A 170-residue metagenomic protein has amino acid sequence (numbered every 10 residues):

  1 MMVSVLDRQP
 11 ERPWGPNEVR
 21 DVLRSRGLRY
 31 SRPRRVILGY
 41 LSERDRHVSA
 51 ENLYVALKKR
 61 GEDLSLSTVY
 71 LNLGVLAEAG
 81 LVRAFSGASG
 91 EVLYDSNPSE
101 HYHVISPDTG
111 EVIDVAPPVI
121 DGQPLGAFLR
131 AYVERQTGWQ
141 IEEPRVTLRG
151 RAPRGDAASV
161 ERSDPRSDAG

Functional and structural regions predicted by a protein language model:
P13-G27: Short, Lys/Arg-enriched N-terminal segment that forms or immediately precedes the first helix of a structured domain
V22, G39-R44, A56: Short amphipathic alpha-helical elements of helix-turn-helix/winged-helix folds
L28, S42-D45, K59-R60: Short helix-capping/hinge SLiMs at alpha-helix to coil transitions
R35-Y40, N52: Pre-recognition alpha-helix immediately N-terminal to the DNA-recognition helix within helix-turn-helix or winged-helix
L41, V69-A79: Basic amphipathic alpha-helical segments that dock to polyanions
N52-K58: A short acidic, leucine-rich amphipathic alpha-helix
A79-G170: Non-DNA-binding regulatory cores of transcription-related proteins, predominantly C-terminal effector-binding
